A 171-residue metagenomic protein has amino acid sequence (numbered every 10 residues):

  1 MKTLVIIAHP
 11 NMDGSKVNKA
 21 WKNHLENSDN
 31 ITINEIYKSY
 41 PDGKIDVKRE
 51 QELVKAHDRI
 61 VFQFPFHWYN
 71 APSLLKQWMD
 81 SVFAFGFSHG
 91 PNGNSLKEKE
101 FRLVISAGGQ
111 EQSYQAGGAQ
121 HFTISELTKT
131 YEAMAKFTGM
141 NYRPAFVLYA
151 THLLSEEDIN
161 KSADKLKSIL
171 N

Functional and structural regions predicted by a protein language model:
M1-Y37, L166-K167: N-terminal beta1-alpha1 ligand-phosphate binding loop
L4-I6, N34, V61, R102-V104 (+1 more regions): Hydrophobic/aromatic beta-strand patches that form the interior of the parallel beta-sheet core in alpha/beta enzyme
M12-D13, Y40-D42, Q110, L154: Flexible, glycine-rich phosphate/dinucleotide-binding loops and adjacent beta-alpha linkers at cofactor/substrate
K16-A20, I45, S73-Q77, E157: Generic recognition of short, well-ordered alpha-helical segments
K22-E26, T130-N171: Glycine-rich phosphate/pyrophosphate-binding loop and the adjoining helix
T32-V54: N-terminal beta-loop-helix "entrance" segment that forms/cooperates in small-molecule cofactor or anionic ligand
K48-E132: Helix-loop-strand module that forms the ligand-binding subsite of alpha/beta enzymes
